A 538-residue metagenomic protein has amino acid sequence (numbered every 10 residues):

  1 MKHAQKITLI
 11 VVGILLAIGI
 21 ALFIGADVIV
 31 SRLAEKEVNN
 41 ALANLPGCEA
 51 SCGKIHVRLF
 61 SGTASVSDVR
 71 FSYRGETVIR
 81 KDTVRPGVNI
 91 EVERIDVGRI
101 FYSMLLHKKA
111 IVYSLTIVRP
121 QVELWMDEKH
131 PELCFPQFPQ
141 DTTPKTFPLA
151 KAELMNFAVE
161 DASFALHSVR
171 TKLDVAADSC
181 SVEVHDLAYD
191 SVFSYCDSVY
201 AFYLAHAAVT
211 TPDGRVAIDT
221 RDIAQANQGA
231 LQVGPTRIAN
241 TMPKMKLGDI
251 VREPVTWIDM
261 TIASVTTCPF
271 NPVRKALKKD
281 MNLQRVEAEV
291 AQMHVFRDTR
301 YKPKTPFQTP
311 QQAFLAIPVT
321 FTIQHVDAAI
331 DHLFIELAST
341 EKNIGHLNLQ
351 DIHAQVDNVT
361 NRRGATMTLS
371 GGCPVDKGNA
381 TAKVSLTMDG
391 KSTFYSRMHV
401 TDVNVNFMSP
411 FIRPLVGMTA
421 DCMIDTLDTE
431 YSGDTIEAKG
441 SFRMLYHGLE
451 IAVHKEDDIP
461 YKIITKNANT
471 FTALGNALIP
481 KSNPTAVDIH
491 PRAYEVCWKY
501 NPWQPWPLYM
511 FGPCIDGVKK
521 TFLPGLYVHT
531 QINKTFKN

Functional and structural regions predicted by a protein language model:
M1-P46, T171-A176: N-terminal type II signal-anchor transmembrane helix that functions as the membrane-insertion/stop-transfer segment
K2-V11, M418, I424, D428-N538: Extended terminal
A34-N39, P136-T143, P148, P524-N538: Sec-dependent signal peptide cleavage junction
C48-K129, D141-D178, H185-R237, M242 (+2 more regions): Flexible beta-edge/linker motif
K81-G98, S385-D389, Y461-N483: A short, surface-exposed beta-strand/turn
K129-Q137, Y301-F307, L415, D457-I463: Flexible, surface-exposed loop regions and adjacent strand-edge segments of Gram-negative outer-membrane beta-barrel
Q140-H167, P306-R443, T530: Solvent-exposed beta-strand/coil patches in large extracellular/periplasmic or lumenal scaffold regions
I238, E289, H399-T401, L445: Outer-membrane beta-barrel pore domains and translocons
